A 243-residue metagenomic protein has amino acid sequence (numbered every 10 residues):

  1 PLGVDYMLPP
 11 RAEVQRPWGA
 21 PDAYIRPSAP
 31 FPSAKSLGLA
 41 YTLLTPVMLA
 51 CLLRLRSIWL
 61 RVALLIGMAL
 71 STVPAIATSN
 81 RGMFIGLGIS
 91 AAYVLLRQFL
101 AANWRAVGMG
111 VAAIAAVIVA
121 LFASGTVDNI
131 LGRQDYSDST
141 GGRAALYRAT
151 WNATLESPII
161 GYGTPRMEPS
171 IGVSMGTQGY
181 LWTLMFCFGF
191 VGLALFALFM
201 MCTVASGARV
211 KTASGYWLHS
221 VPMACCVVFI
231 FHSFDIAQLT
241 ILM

Functional and structural regions predicted by a protein language model:
P1, T78, L95-Y136, W151-E156: A membrane-periplasm/extracellular boundary helix in multi-pass inner-membrane enzymes that assemble envelope glycans
P1-S79, F84-R97, C202: Alpha-helical transmembrane segments of multi-pass inner-membrane proteins
P21, I25, G125-V191, T203 (+1 more regions): Long extracytoplasmic/lumenal interhelical loops at the membrane interface of multi-pass membrane proteins
P32, G38, L184-F196: Membrane-interface anchor segments at the N-terminal boundary of transmembrane helices in multi-pass membrane enzymes
L52, I58-R61, G88-A92, L96 (+1 more regions): Hydrophobic transmembrane alpha-helices and their immediate junctions
L60-A63, G82-F84, N103-M109, G215 (+1 more regions): Short, aromatic-rich membrane-interface segments at the entry and exit of alpha-helical transmembrane domains
A69-P74, I114-F122, P222-H232: Aromatic-anchored segments of alpha-helical transmembrane domains
S79, T183-F188, S214-M243: Membrane helix-loop boundary segments at the extracytoplasmic
